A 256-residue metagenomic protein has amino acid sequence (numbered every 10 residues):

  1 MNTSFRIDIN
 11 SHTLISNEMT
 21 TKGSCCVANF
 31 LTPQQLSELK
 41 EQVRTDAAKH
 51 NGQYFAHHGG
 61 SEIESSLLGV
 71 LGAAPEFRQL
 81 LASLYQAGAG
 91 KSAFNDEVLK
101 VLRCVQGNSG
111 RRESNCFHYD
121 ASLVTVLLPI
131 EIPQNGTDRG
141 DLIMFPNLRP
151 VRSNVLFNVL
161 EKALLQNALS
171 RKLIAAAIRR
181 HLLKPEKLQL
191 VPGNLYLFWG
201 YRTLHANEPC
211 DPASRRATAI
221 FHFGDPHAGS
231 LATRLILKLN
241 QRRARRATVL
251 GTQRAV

Functional and structural regions predicted by a protein language model:
M1-Q79, S83, N194-L195, H227-V256: N-terminal auxiliary "cap/dimerization" subdomain that precedes the catalytic jelly-roll/cupin core of mononuclear
H58-E64, N95-C104: Short, glycine/charge-rich beta-strand/loop segments that flank catalytic centers and engage negatively charged groups
A87-K100, G140: A short coil-to-beta-strand element that immediately follows conserved catalytic motifs
Q106-L195: Catalytic core of non-heme Fe(II) oxygenases with the double-stranded beta-helix
H118, H205, H222: Histidine-centered active-site/metal-ligand motif
T203-D211: Short beta-strand His + acidic residue motifs that chelate non-heme Fe in jelly-roll/DSBH and cupin folds
A213-A228: A short hydrophobic beta-strand segment most commonly corresponding to one strand of the jelly-roll/cupin
